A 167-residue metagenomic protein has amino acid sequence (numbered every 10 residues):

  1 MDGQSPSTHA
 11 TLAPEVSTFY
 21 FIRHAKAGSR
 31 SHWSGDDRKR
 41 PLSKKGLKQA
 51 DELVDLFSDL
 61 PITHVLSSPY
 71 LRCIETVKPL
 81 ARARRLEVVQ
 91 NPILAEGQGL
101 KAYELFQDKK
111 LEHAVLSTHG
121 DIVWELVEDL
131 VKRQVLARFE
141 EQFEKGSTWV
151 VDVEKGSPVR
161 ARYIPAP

Functional and structural regions predicted by a protein language model:
D2-V16: Short amphipathic alpha-helices and their capping/turn segments at secondary-structure boundaries
L12-L100, V135-L136, F143-S147: Active-site-proximal alpha-helix that buttresses catalytic centers in soluble enzyme cores
F19, L111-D121: Generic beta-sheet signal
A27, I122-V123: Short active-site segment of divalent metal-dependent hydrolases/proteases that encodes the spacing between
D59-P61, D108-E112: Glycine-rich phosphate-binding loop signature in dinucleotide/nucleotide-binding domains
L100-K109: Luminal/periplasmic acceptor-recognition loop/helix of membrane-associated glycosyltransferases
I122, E128-Q134: Periplasmic/luminal catalytic loop of GT-C fold multi-pass membrane glycosyltransferases that transfer sugars from
R133-R162: Domain-level recognition of soluble alpha/beta enzyme cores, biased toward histidine phosphatases/phosphomutases
